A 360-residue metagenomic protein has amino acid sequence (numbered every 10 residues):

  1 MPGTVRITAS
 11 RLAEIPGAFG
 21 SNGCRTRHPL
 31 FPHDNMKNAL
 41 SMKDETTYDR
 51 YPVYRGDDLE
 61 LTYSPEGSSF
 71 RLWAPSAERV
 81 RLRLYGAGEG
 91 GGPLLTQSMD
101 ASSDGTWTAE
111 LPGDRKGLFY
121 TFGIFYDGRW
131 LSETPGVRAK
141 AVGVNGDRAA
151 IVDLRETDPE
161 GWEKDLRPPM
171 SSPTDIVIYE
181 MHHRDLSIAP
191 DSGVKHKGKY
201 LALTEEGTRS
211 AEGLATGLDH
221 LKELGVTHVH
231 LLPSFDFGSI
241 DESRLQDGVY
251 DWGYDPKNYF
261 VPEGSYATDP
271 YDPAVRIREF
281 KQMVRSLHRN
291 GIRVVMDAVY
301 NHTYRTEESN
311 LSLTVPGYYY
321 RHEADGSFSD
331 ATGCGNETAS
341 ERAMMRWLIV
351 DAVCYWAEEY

Functional and structural regions predicted by a protein language model:
P2-L12: Extreme N-terminal basic, low-complexity initiation segments that serve as generic localization/processing leaders
M36-P65, G90-P93, A101-T208: The feature marks proteins involved in alpha-glucan
E66-F70: Structural beta-strand segments of beta-rich domains
W73-R79: Short proline/glycine-enriched turn/loop motifs at strand-loop junctions of beta-rich domains
R81-R83: Beta-strand signatures of extracellular beta-sandwich domains
R184-Y360: Substrate-binding/active-site clefts of carbohydrate-active enzymes
